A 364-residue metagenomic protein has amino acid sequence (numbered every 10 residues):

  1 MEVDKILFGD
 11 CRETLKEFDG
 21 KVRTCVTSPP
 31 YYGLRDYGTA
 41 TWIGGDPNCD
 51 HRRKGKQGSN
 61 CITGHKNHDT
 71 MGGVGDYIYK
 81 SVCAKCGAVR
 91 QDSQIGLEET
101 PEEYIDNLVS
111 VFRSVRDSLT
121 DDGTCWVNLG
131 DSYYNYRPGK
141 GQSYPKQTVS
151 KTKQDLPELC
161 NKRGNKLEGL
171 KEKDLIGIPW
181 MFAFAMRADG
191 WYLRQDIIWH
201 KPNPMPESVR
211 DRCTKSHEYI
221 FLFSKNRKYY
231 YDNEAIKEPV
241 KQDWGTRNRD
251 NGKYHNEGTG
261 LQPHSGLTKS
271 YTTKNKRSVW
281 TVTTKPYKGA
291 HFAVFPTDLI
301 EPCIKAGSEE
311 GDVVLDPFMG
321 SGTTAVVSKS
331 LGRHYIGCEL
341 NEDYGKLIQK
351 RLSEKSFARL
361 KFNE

Functional and structural regions predicted by a protein language model:
M1-E364: S-adenosyl-L-methionine-dependent nucleic acid methyltransferase catalytic domains
